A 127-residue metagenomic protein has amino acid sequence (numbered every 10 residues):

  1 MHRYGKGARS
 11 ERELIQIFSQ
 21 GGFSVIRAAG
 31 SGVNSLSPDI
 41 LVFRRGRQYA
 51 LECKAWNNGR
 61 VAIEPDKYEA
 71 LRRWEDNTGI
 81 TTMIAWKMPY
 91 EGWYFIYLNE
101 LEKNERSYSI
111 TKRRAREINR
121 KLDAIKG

Functional and structural regions predicted by a protein language model:
M1-A29: Acidic-basic catalytic patches of nuclease active cores, encompassing PD-(D/E)XK and other metal-cofactor nuclease
G5, T81-G127: Domain-level recognition of nuclease-like catalytic cores that cleave nucleotide substrates
L14, L36, K67-L71: Amphipathic alpha-helical interface surfaces
F18, I40-N57: Conserved catalytic cores of phosphodiester-cleaving nucleases, focusing on short active-site segments
G21-R45: Active-site metal-binding core of divalent-cation-utilizing nuclease and nuclease-like domains
I26, L51, M83-A85: Hydrophobic/aromatic beta-strand patches that form the interior of the parallel beta-sheet core in alpha/beta enzyme
S35-S37, G46-A50, D66, N77-G79: Short connector loops at helix/strand junctions that flank enzyme active sites, especially segments positioning acidic
N58-I84: Short, charged, amphipathic alpha-helix that recurs within catalytic cores of restriction-modification and other
